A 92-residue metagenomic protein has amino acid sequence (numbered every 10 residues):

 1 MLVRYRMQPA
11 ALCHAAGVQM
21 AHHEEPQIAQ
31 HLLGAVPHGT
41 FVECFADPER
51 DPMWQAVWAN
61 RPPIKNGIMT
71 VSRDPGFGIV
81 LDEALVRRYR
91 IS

Functional and structural regions predicted by a protein language model:
M1-I68, S72: Shared catalytic-loop signature of beta/alpha-barrel
A15, E83-A84, R88-R90: Active-site/ligand-binding-proximal alpha/beta "capping" segment
A35, I91-S92: A structural signal for alpha-helix termini and helix-coil/disorder junctions
S72, L81-E83: Basic, gly/Ser/Thr/Pro-rich low-complexity segments located predominantly at protein N termini
R73-P75, R90: C-terminal beta-strand edge segments of enzyme domains
